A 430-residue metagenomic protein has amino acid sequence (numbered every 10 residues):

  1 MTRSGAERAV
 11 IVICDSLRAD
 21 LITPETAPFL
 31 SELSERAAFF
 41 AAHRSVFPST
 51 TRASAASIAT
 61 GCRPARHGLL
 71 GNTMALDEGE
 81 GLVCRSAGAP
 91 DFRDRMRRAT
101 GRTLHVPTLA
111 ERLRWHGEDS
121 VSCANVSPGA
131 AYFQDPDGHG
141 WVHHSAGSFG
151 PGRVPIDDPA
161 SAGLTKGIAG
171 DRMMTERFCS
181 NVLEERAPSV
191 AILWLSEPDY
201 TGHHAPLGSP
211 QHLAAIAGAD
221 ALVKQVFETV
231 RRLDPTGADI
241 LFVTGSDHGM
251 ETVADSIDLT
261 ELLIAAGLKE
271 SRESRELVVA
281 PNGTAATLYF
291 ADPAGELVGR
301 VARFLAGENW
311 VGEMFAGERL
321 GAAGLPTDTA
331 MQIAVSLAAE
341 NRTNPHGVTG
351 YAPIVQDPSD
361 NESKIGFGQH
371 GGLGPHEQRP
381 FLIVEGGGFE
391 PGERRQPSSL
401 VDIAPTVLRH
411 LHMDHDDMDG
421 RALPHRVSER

Functional and structural regions predicted by a protein language model:
G5-A9, A37, H116-S120, R186-A191 (+3 more regions): Loop/turn elements at helix/coil->beta-strand transitions in domains of secreted/extracellular proteins
E7, P28, A53, L104-E111 (+5 more regions): A structural signal for well-ordered alpha-helical segments within the folded catalytic domains of diverse enzymes
V10-I11, F29, G218-L262, L382 (+1 more regions): Metal-dependent active-site segment of extracytoplasmic phospho-/sulfohydrolases and closely related
D15-S16, S246-G249, G387: Active-site metal-binding loops of divalent metal-dependent hydrolases
I22-L69, T73, V121: Short, structured active-site-proximal loop/turn typified by the sulfatase FGly-forming signature C/S-X-P-X-R
C62-P206, L297, A306-N309, N344: His/Asp/Glu-rich, glycine-adjacent segments that coordinate divalent cations and/or stabilize oxyanion chemistry on
V106, R275-T406: Active-site neighborhoods of enzymes that stabilize oxyanions during catalysis
H204-D220: Active-site-proximal segments of metal-dependent phosphoesterases and phosphodiesterases across multiple
